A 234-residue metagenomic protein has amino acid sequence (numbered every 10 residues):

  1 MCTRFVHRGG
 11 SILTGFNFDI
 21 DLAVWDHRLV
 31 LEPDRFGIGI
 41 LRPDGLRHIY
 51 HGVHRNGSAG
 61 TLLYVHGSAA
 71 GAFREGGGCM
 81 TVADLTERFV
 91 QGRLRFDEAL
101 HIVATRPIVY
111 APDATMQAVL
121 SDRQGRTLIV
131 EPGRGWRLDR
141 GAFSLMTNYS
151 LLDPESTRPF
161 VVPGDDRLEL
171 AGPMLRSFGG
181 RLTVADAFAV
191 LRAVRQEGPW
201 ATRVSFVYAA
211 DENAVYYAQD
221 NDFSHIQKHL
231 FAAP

Functional and structural regions predicted by a protein language model:
M1-Q91, A114-M116, S121-P234: C-terminal, well-structured catalytic/ligand-binding subdomain of enzymes
R88-G92, E98-H101: Short N-terminal edge-element motif at the start of the domain
D97-R123: Extracellular-facing segments of soluble proteins and assemblies that are Gly/Ser/Thr-biased and enriched in aromatics
